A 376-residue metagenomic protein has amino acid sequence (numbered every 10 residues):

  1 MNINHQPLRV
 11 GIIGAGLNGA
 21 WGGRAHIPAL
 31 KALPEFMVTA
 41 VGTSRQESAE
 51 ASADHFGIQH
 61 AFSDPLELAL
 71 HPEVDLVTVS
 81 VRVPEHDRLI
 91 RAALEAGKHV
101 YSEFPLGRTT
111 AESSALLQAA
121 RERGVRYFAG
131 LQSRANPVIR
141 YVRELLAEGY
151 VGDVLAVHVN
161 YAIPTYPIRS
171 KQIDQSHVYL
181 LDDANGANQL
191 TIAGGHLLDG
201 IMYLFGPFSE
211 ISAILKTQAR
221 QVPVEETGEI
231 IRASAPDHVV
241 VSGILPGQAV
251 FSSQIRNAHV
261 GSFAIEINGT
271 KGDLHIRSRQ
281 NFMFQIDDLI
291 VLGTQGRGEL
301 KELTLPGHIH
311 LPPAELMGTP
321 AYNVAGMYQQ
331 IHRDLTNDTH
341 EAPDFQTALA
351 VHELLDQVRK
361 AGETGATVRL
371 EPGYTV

Functional and structural regions predicted by a protein language model:
M1-F56: N-terminal Rossmann-like dinucleotide-binding module
M1-P7, L76-T78, S114, I290 (+1 more regions): C-terminal helix-rich "cap/oligomerization" subdomain common to oxidoreductases
I12, S102, Y127-A129, H158 (+2 more regions): Hydrophobic residues in well-ordered beta-strands that form the structural core
W21, S133-I231, G365: Predominantly a Rossmann-like dinucleotide-binding segment in NAD(P)-dependent oxidoreductases
I58-P65: Conserved SAM-binding strand-loop segment of SAM-dependent methyltransferases
L76, R82-V83, D87-A135, G149: Beta-strand-loop-alpha-helix segment that lines the small-molecule cofactor/substrate pocket of alpha/beta enzymes
G195, A249-S262: Glycine-rich phosphate/pyrophosphate-binding beta-alpha loops
P223-R232, P236-V240, T270-Q346, Y374-V376: C-terminal glycine/acidic-rich active-site capping loop/insertion
